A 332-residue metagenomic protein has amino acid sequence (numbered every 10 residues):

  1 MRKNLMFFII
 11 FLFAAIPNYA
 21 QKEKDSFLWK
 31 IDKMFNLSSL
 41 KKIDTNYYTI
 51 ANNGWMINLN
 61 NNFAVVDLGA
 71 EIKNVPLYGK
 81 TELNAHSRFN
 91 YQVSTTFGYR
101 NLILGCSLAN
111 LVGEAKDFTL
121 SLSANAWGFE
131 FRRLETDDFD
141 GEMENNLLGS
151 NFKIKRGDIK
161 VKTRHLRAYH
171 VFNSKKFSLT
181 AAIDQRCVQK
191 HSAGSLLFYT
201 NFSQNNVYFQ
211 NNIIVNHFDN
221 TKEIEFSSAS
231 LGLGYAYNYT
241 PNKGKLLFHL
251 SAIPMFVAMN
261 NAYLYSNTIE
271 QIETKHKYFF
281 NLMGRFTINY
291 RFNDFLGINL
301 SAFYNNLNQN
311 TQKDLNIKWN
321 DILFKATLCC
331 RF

Functional and structural regions predicted by a protein language model:
W55-V65, F97, C106-L108, L122 (+5 more regions): Transmembrane beta-barrel strands of outer-membrane/channel proteins
N62-V75, L134-R164: Outer-membrane beta-barrel translocator/channel fold
P76-L83, N205-F295: Outer-membrane beta-barrel transmembrane domain signature
Y78-T81, A115, G149-G157, D184 (+3 more regions): Extracellular loop and loop/strand-boundary signature of outer-membrane beta-barrel proteins
F97-Y99, L108, L122-A124, H170-F172 (+3 more regions): Residue-level signature of outer-membrane beta-barrel architecture
Y99-A115: Transmembrane beta-strand segments that form the barrel wall of outer-membrane beta-barrel proteins
N101-C106, A126-F131, S174-S178, G244-L246 (+1 more regions): Repeated loop/turn-to-beta-strand initiation elements of outer-membrane beta-barrel proteins
L166-A168, N320-F332: Outer-membrane beta-barrel "beta-signal"
